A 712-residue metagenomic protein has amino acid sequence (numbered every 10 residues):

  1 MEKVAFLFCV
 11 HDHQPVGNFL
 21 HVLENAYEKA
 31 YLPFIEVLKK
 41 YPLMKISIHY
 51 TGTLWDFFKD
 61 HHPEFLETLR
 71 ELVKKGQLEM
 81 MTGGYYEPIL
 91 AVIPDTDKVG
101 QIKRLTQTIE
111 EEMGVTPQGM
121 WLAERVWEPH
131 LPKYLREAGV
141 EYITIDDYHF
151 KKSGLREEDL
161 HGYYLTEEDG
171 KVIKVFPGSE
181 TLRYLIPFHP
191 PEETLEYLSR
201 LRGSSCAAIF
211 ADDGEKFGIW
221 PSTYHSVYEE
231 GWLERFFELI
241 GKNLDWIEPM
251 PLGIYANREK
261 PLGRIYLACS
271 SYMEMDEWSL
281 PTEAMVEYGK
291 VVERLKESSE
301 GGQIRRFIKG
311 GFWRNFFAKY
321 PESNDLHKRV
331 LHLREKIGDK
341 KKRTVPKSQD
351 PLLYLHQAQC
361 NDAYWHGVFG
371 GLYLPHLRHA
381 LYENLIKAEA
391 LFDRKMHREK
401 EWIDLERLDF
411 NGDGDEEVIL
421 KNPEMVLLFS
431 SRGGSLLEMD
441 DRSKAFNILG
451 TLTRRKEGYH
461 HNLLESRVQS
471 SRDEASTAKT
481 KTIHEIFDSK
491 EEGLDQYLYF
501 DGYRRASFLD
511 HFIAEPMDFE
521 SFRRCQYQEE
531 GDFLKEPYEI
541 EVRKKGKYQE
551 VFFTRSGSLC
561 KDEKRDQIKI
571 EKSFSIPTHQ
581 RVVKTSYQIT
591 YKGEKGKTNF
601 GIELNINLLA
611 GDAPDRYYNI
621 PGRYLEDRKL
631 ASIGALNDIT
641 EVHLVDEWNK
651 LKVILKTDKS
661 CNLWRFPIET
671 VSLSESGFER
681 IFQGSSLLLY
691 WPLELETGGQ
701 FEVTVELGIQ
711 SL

Functional and structural regions predicted by a protein language model:
E2-L32, K39-Y41, L160-L165, D169-I173 (+7 more regions): Active-site and substrate-binding clefts of carbohydrate-active enzymes
K3-P94, G100-Q101, T116-L122, E141-D147 (+1 more regions): Short, well-structured secondary-structure segments
N25-E28, T96, G100-K103, V426-R543: Acidic-aromatic substrate-binding/catalytic surfaces of carbohydrate-active enzymes
L32-P33, D60-K75, G154-E167, E192-R200: Alpha-helical scaffolding within the catalytic cores of extracellular/periplasmic polymer-degrading hydrolases
T96, E111, V115-T116, W121-T166 (+1 more regions): Gly/Pro-rich turn-and-neighbor structural signature
D97-E124, S199-F210: CE4/NodB-like, metal-dependent polysaccharide N-deacetylase domain that modifies extracellular/periplasmic N-acetylated
D409, C525-E571, T578-S586, K592-G593 (+1 more regions): Beta-strand-rich recognition/accessory modules
R581, T590-L663: Polysaccharide-binding surfaces and accessory modules of carbohydrate-active proteins
